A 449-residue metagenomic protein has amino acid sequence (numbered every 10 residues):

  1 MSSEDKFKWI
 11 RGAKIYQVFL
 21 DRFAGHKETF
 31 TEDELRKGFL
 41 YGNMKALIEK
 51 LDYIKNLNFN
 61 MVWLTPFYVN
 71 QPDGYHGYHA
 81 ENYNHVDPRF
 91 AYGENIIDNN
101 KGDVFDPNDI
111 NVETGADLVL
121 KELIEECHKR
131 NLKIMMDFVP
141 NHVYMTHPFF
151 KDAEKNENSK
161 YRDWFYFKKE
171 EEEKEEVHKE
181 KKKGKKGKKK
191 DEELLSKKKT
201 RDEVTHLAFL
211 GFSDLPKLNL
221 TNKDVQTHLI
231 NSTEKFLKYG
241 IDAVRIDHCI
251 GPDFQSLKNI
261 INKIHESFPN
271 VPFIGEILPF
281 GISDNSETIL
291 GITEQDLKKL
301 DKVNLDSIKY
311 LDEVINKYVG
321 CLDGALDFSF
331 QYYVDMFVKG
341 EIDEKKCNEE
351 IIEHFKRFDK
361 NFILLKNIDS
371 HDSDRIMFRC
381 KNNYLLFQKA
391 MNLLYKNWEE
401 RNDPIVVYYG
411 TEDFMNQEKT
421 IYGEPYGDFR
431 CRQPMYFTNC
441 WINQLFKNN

Functional and structural regions predicted by a protein language model:
M1-K133, N141-V143, P148-D152, E176-K189 (+2 more regions): N-terminal structural segment of carbohydrate-active enzymes
F7, P72-D87, P140-R201, S286-V303 (+1 more regions): Aromatic- and acidic-residue-enriched segments that line the glycan-binding/catalytic groove of carbohydrate-active
K14-Y16, V62-L64, I134-M136, V244 (+3 more regions): Hydrophobic faces of well-ordered beta-strands that scaffold small-molecule active sites in alpha/beta enzyme cores
D21-F23, F67, V139-N141, C249-G251 (+2 more regions): Active-site beta-loop-alpha junctions enriched in small/polar residues
Y41-Y53, N222-L237, F387-M391: Short, acidic/polar
I124, H128, F150, V177-E180 (+6 more regions): Active-site-proximal helices and loops of the catalytic beta/alpha 8
K133, Y144-L220, E234, S267 (+3 more regions): Active-site region of glycoside hydrolase catalytic domains
K360-N382: Active-site clefts of carbohydrate-active enzymes
